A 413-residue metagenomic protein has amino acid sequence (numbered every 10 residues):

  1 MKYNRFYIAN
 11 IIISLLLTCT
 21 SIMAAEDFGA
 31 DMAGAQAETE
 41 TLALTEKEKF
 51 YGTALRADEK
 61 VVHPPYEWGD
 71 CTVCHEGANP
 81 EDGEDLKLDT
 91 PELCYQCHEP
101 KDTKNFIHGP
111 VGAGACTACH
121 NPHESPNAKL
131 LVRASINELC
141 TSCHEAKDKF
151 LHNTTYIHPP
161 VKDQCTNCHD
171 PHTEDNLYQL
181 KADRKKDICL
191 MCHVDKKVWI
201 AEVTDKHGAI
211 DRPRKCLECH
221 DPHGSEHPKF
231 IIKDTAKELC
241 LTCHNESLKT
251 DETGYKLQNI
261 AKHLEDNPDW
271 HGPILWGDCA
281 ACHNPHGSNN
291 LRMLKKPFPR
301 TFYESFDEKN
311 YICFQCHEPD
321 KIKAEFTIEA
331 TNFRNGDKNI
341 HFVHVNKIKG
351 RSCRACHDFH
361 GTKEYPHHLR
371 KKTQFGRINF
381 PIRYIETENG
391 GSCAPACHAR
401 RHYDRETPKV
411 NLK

Functional and structural regions predicted by a protein language model:
M1-R5: N-terminal secretory signal peptides that target proteins for export/translocation
A9-T20: Bacterial N-terminal signal peptides
M23-K413: Short sequence/structural segments immediately N-terminal
